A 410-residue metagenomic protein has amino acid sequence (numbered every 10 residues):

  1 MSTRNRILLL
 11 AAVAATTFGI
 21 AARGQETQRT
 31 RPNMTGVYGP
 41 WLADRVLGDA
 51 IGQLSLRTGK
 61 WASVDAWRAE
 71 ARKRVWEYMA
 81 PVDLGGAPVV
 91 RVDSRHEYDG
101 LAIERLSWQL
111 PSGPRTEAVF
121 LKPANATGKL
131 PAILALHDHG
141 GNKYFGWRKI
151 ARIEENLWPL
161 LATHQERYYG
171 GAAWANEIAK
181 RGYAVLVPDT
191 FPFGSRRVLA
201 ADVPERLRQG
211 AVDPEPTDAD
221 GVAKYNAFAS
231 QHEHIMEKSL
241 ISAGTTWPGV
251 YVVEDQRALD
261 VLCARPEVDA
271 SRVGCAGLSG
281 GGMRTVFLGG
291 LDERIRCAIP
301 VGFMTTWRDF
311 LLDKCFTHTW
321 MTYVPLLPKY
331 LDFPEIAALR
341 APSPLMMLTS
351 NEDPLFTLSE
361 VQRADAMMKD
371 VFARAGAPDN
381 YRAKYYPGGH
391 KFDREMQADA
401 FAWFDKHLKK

Functional and structural regions predicted by a protein language model:
G24-E77, P81: N-terminal pre-domain segments of enzymes
E77-G128, A132: N-terminal cap/lid segment of alpha/beta-hydrolase-fold proteins
G128, L136-V253, C263-A264, W307-K314: Cap/lid segment of the alpha/beta-hydrolase catalytic domain
S230-T245, G249-A258, R272, R296-A337 (+3 more regions): Mobile cap/lid helix-loop segments that gate and shape the active-site cleft of serine hydrolases
E267-S279: Alpha/beta-hydrolase fold nucleophile elbow
G282-E293: Short glycine-enriched nucleophile-adjacent loop and the immediately C-terminal alpha-helix near the catalytic center
W320, A366-K410: C-terminal catalytic histidine-bearing segment of alpha/beta-hydrolase fold enzymes
R340, M347-T349: Short beta-strand/loop motif that positions the catalytic acidic residue of the alpha/beta-hydrolase fold
